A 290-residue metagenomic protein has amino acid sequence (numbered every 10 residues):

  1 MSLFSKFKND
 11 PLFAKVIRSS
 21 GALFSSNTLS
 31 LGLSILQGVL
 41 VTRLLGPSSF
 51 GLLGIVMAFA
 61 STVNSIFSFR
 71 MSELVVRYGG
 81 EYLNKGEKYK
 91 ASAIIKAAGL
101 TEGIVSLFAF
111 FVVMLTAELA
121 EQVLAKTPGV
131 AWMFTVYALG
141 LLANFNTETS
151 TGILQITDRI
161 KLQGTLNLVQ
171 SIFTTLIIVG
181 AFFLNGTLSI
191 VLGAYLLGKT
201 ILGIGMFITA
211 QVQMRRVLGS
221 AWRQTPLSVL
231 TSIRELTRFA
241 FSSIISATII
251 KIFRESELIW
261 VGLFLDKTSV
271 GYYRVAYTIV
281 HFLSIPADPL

Functional and structural regions predicted by a protein language model:
M1-V16, L188, L192, M206-R254: Interhelical loop/hinge segments that connect adjacent transmembrane helices in multipass membrane
S2-F4, K96-A125, G180-F183, A287: Alpha-helical transmembrane segments of multi-pass membrane transport and lipid-handling proteins
A14-R77, F110-A117, G140, T175 (+2 more regions): Signature of the first transmembrane helix
V16-I17, G54, E87-I104, I233 (+1 more regions): Interfacial transmembrane-helix starts/ends
L44-P47, T127, I156-T157, L184-N185 (+1 more regions): Helix-loop interface residues and adjacent transmembrane-helix termini in multi-pass membrane transporters, primarily
F69-K85, Q155-I156, L218-G219, A276 (+1 more regions): Helix-loop junctions and terminal segments of transmembrane helices in multi-pass membrane transport/translocation
F111, L115-S150, G164, L168: Alpha-helical transmembrane segments of multi-pass membrane proteins
A131-T135, G164-V217, V280: Hydrophobic alpha-helical transmembrane segments
